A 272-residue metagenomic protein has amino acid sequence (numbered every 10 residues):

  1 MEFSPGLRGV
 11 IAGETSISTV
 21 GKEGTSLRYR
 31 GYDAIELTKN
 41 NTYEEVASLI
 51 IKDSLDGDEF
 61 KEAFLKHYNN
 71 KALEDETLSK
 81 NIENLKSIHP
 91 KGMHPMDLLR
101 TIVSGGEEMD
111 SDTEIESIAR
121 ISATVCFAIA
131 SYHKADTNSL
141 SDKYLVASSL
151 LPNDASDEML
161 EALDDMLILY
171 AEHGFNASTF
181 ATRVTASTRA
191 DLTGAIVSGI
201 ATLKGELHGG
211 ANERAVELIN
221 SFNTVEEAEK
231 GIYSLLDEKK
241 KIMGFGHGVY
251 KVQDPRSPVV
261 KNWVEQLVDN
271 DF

Functional and structural regions predicted by a protein language model:
M1-F272: Hydrophobic alpha-helical bundle cores within soluble ligand-binding/oligomerization subdomains
